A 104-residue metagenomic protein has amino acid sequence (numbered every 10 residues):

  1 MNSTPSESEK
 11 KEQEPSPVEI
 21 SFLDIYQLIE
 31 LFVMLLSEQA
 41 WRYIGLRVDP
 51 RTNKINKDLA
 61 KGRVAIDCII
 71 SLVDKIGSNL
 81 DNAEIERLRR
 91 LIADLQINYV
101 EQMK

Functional and structural regions predicted by a protein language model:
N2-K104: A charge-rich, low-complexity, intrinsically flexible signal that marks solvent-exposed coils, linkers, repeats
